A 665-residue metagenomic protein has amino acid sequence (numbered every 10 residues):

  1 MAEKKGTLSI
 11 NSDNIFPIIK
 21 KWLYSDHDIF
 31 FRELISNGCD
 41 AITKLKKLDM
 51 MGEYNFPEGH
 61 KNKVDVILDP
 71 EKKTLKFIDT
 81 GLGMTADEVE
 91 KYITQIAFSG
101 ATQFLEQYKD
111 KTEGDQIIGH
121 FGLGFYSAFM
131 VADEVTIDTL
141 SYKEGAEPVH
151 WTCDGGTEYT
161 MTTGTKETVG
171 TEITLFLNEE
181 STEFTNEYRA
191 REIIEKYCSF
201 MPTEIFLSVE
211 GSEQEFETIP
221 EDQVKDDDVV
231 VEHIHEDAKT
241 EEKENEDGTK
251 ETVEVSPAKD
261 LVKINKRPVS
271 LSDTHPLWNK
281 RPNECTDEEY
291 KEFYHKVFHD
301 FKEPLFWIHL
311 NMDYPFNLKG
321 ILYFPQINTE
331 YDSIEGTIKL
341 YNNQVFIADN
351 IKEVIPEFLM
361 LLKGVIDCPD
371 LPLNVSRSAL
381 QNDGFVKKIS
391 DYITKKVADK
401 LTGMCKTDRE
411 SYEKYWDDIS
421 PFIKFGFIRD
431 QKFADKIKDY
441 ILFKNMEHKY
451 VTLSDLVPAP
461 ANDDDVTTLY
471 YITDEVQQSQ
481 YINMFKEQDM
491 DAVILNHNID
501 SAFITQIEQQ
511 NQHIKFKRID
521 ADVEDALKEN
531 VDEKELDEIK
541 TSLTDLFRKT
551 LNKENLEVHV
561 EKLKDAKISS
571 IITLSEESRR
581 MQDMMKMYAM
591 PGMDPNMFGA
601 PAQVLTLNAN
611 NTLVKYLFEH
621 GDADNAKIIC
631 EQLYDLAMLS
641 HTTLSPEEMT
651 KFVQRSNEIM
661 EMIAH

Functional and structural regions predicted by a protein language model:
M1-E187, E192, S199-F200, E215-D222 (+3 more regions): GHKL (Bergerat-fold) ATPase N-terminal catalytic module, capturing the glycine-rich phosphate-binding loop and acidic
I117, V135-E158, N178-T182, Y188-H665: GHKL/Bergerat-fold ATPase module in large chromosome/replication-associated machines
